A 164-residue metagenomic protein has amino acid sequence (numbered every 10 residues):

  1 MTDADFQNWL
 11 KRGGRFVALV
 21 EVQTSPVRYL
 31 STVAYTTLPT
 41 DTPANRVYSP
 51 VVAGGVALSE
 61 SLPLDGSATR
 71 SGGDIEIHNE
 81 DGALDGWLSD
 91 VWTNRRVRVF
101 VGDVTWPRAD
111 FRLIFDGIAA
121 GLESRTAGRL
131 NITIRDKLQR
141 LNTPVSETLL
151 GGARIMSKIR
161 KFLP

Functional and structural regions predicted by a protein language model:
M1-P164: Juxtamembrane "anchor/assembly" segments of surface/extracellular structural proteins
